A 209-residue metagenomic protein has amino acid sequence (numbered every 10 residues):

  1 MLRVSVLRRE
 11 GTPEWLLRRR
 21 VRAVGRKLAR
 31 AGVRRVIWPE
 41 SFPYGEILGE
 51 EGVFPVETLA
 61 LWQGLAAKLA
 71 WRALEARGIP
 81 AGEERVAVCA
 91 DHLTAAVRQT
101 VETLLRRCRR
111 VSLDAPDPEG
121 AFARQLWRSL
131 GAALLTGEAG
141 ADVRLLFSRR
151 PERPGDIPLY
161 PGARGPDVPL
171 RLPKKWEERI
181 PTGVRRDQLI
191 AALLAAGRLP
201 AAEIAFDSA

Functional and structural regions predicted by a protein language model:
M1-E46: Metallocofactor- and cofactor-centric catalytic cores in central/energy metabolism, strongly enriched
V6, P158-A209: Adenosine-phosphate binding glycine-rich loop
L7-R9, W38-S41, C89-H92, L113-D117 (+2 more regions): Structural motif
R26-R35, L48-E57, L104-A115, Q125-T136 (+1 more regions): Structural alpha-beta junctions
W38-G45, L59-G64, A90-V97, P116-G120: Gly/Ser/Thr-rich loops at beta-strand to alpha-helix junctions that form or flank small-molecule/cofactor-binding
F54-R72: A glycine-rich, Thr/Ser-enriched phosphate-binding loop motif common to dinucleotide/cofactor-binding enzymes
R77-G140: Glycine-rich phosphate/diphosphate-binding loop of Rossmann-like nucleotide-binding domains
T136-V168: Short, well-ordered secondary-structure micro-motifs within conserved domains or adaptor modules
